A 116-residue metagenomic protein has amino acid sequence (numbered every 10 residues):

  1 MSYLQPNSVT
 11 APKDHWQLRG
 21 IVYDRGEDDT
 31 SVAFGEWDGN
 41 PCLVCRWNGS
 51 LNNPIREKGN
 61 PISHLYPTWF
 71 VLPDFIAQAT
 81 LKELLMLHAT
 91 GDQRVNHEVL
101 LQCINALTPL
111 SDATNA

Functional and structural regions predicted by a protein language model:
M1-G26: Negatively charged, low-complexity tracts enriched in Asp/Glu with abundant Ser/Thr
S8, I21, D28, G39 (+3 more regions): Short linear sequence elements within intrinsically disordered, low-complexity coil regions
P12-K13, G20, S31, V44 (+3 more regions): Generic intrinsically disordered, low-complexity segments enriched for polar/acidic and small residues
D28-S63: A short, structured beta-strand/loop element
G49-A116: Mixed-charge, Lys/Arg-enriched low-complexity segments
